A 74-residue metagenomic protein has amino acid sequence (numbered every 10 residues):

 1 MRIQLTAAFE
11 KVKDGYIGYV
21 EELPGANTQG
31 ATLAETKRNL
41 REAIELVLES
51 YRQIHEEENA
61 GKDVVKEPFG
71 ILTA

Functional and structural regions predicted by a protein language model:
M1-L5, R38-A74: Short, charged, surface-exposed hinge/linker loops at domain edges that act as mobile lids or interdomain connectors
A8-V20: Short aromatic-glycine-(Arg/Gly/Cys) micro-motifs in beta-strand/loop hairpins
K11, E22, I71-T73: Non-catalytic surface loops within mature trypsin-like serine protease
P24-L33: A short, exposed loop/beta-hairpin motif centered on an aromatic-Gly-Thr core
